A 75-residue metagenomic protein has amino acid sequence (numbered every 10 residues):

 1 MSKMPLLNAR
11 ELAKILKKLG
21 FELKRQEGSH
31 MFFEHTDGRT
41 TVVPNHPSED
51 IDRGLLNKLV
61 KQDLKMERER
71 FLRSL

Functional and structural regions predicted by a protein language model:
M1, N45, V60: Generic anion/oxyanion-binding catalytic loop in active/binding sites
M1, R25-E27, H35, F71-L75: Ribonuclease/tRNase effector modules and their secretory precursors
M1-E27: N-terminal first-folded block
K14, T41, N57-K58: N-terminal, well-ordered alpha-helical segments
L19, H30-M31, E69: Short non-domain terminal segments
R25-G54: A short, structured beta-strand/loop element
S48-L75: C-terminal structural segments of small proteins and small subunits
